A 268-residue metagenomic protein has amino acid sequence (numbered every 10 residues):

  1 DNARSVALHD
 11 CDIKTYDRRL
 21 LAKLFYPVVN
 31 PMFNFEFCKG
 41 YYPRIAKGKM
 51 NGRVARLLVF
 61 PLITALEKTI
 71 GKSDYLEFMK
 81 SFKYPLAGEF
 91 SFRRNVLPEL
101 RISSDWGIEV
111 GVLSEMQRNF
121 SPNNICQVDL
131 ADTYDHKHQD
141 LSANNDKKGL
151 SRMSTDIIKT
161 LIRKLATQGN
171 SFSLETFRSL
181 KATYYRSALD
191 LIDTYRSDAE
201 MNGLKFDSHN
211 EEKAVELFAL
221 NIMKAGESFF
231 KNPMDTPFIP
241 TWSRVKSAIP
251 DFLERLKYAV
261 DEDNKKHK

Functional and structural regions predicted by a protein language model:
A3, F60-I70, K83-E99: Conserved nucleotide-sugar donor-binding and metal-coordinating catalytic region shared by glycosyltransferases
A3-K14: Short beta-strand-to-loop acidic/aromatic patch adjacent to the donor-nucleotide binding site
Y16-R44: Conserved donor-nucleotide/metal-binding helix-loop-beta segment in metal-dependent transferases, i.e., the alpha-helix
A46-R53, E67-E89: A recurrent flexible, glycine/aromatic-enriched loop bordering the glycosyltransferase active site that acts as
P85, W106-S114: Conserved glycosyltransferase catalytic-site signature
S104, S114-T133: Catalytic donor-sugar/metal-binding loop of nucleotide-sugar-dependent glycosyltransferases
C126-K147: Active-site donor/metal-binding and catalytic loop motifs of nucleotide-sugar-dependent glycosylation enzymes
L141-K268: Terminal low-complexity segments of carbohydrate-biosynthetic enzymes
